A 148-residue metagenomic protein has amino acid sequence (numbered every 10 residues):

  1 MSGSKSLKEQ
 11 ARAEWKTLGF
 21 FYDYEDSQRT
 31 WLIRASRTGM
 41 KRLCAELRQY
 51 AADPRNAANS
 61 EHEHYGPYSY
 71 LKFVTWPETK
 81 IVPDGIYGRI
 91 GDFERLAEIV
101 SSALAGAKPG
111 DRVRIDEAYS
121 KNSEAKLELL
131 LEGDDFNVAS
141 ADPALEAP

Functional and structural regions predicted by a protein language model:
M1-P148: Positively charged, low-complexity terminal tracts and the immediately adjacent first secondary-structure elements
